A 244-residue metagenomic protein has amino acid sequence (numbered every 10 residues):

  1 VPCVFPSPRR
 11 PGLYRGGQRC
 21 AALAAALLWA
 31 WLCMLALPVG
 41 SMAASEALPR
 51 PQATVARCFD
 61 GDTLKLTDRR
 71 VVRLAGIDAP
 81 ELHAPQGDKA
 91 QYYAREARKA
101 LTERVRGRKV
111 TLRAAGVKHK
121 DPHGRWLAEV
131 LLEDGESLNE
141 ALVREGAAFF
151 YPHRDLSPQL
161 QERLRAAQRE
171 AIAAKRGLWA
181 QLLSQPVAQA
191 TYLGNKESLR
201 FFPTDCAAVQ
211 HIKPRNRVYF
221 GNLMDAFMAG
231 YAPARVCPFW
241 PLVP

Functional and structural regions predicted by a protein language model:
P2-Y14, Q18-L27, W31-P244: Small beta-barrel nucleic-acid-binding modules, primarily SNase/OB-fold domains and secondarily Tudor-like barrels
